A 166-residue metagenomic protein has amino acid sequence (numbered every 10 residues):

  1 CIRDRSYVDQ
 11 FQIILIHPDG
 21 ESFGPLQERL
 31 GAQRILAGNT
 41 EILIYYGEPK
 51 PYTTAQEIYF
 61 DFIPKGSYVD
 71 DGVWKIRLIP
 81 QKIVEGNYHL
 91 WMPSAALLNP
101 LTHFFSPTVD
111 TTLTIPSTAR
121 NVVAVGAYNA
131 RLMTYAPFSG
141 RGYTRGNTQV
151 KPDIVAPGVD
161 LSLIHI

Functional and structural regions predicted by a protein language model:
R3-I164: Loop-rich non-cytosolic ectodomains and luminal regions
